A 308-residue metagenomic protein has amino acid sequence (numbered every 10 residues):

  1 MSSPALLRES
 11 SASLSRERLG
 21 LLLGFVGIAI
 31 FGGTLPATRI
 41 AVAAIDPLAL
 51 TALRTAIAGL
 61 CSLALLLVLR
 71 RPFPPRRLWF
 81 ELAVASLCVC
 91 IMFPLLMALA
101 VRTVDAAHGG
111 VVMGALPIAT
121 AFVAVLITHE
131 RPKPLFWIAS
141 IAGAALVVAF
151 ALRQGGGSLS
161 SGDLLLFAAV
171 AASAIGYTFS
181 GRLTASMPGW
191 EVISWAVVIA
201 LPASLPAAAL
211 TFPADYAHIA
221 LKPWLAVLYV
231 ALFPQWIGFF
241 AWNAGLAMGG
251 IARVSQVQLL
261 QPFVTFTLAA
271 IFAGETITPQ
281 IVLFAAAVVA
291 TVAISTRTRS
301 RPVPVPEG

Functional and structural regions predicted by a protein language model:
S2-A52, L95, L99, G155-R182 (+2 more regions): Glycine-/small-residue-enriched transmembrane alpha-helix faces in small-molecule transporters and effluxers
S2-E9, S13, T55, E130 (+3 more regions): C-terminal-most transmembrane helix of multi-pass membrane proteins
R16-L21, A44-L48, A52, P74-F80 (+3 more regions): Juxtamembrane helix-entry segments on the extracytoplasmic side of multipass membrane proteins
A29, G33, A37-I40, A44 (+7 more regions): Membrane-interface helix-cap regions at the ends of transmembrane helices in multi-pass membrane proteins
A29-I30, T34-L35, L63-M113, A149 (+1 more regions): Specific transmembrane alpha-helical segments of multi-pass solute transporters/efflux pumps, especially DMT/EamA
P36, L48, A58-S62, T120-F122 (+5 more regions): Transmembrane alpha-helical segments that form core, pore/gating elements of small-molecule transporters/exporters
T51-L53, P94, H108-A115, F179-P202 (+1 more regions): Helix-helix packing/entry segments at the starts of transmembrane helices
S62, A83, A115, V123 (+6 more regions): Hydrophobic transmembrane alpha-helices of multi-pass small-molecule transport proteins
